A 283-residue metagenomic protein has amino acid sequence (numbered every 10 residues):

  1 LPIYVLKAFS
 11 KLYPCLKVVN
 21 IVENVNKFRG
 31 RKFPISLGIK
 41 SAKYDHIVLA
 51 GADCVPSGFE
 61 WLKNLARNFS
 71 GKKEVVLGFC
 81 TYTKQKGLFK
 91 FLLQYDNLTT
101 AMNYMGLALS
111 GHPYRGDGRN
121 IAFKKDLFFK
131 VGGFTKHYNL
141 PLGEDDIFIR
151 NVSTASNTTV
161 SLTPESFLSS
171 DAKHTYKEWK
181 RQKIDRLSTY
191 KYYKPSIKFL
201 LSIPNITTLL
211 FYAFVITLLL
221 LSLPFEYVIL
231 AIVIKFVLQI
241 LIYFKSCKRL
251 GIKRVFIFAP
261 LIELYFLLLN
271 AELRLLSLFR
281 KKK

Functional and structural regions predicted by a protein language model:
L1-V25: Acidic donor-binding segment of Leloir-type glycosyltransferases
V22-A42, N64: Glycine-rich, basic loop-to-helix element that forms the pyrophosphate-binding segment of sugar-nucleotide handling
G30, G116-K124, G143: A conserved catalytic-core signature of glycosyltransferases
I47: Short aromatic/hydrophobic "clamp" motif used to bind/position activated sugar donors
A52-R67: Acidic donor-binding/catalytic loop of UDP-sugar-dependent glycosyltransferases, especially processive GT2
F69, V75-T100, D126-F129, G133-I197: Catalytic donor/gating beta->alpha subdomain of glycosyltransferases that bind UDP-sugars
Y82, Y104-A122, E165-L168, K194-L200: A recurrent flexible, glycine/aromatic-enriched loop bordering the glycosyltransferase active site that acts as
N205-K281: Membrane-embedded multi-pass helical conduit in multi-pass membrane proteins, especially envelope-biosynthetic
